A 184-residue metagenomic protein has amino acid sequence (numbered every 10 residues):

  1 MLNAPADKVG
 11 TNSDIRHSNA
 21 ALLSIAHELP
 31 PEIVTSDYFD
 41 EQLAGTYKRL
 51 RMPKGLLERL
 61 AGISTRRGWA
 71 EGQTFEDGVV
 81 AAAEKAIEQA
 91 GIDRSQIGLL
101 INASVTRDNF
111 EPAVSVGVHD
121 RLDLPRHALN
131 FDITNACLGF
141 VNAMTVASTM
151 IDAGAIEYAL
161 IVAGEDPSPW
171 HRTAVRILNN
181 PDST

Functional and structural regions predicted by a protein language model:
M1-G98, D120-D123: Conserved "HGTGT" condensation-loop signature of ketosynthase/thiolase-family condensing enzymes that catalyze
L2-H17, K48, E84, E88-R94 (+1 more regions): Acyl-thioester C-C bond-transforming condensing/cleaving domain
A26, S104, E165: Anionic group-transfer/hydrolysis microenvironments
L99-V105: Short glycine-rich or small-residue beta-strand-to-loop segments that form or flank ligand, phosphate, metal/Fe-S
